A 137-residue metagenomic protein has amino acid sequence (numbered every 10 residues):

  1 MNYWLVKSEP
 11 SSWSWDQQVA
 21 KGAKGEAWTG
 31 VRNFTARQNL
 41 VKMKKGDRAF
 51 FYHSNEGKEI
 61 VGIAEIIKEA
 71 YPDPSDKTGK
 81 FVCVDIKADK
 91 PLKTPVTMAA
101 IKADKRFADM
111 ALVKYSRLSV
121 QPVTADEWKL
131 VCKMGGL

Functional and structural regions predicted by a protein language model:
M1-K44, G136-L137: Compositionally biased, charged N-terminal/linker segments
K7-E9, D89, V123: Structured loops at beta-to-helix junctions and adjacent beta-edge loops in soluble globular domains
S11-W13, K93, L130: Short, acidic Gly/Pro/Ser/Thr-rich loop/turn segments
Q17, P95-I101, C132-M134: Short, charged, solvent-exposed linker or helix-capping segments at domain edges/interfaces that act as flexible hinges
Y52-K58: Short, charged beta-turn/beta-strand-edge "cap" motif at the junction between a beta-strand and an adjacent loop
G62-V120: Aromatic- and Lys/Arg-enriched surface recognition patch
V120-L137: Charged phosphate-binding loop/patch that engages nucleotide di/tri-phosphates or the phosphate backbone of nucleic
